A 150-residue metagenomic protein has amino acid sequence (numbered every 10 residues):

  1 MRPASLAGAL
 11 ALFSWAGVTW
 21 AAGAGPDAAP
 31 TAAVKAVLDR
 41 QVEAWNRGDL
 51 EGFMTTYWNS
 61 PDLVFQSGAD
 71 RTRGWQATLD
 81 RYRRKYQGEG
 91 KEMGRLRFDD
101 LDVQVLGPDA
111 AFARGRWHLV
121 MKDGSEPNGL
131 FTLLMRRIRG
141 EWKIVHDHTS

Functional and structural regions predicted by a protein language model:
M1-G8: Bacterial N-terminal signal peptides that target proteins for export
G8-A9, T19: Cleavable N-terminal signal peptides
S14-T56, S60: Short, low-complexity N-terminal intrinsically disordered segments enriched in polar/charged residues
L50-L106, E126: A solvent-exposed, acidic/Ser-Thr-rich amphipathic alpha-helical stretch
Y82, D99-V103, R116-L119, L130-R136: Hydrophobic/aromatic beta-strand elements that line small-molecule binding cavities or substrate pockets in beta-rich
D109-W117: A short hydrophobic beta-strand element
N128-S150: Short beta-strand edge/turn micro-motifs at domain boundaries
